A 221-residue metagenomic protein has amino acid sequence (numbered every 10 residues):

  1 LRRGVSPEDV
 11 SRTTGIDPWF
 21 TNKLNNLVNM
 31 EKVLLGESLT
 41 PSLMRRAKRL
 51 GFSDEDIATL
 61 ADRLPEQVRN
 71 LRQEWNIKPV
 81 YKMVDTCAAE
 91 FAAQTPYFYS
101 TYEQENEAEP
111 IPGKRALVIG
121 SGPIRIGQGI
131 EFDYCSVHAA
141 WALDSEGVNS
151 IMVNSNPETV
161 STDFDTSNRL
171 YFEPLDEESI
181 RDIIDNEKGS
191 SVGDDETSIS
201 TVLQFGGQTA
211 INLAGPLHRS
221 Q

Functional and structural regions predicted by a protein language model:
L1-Q221: ATP-dependent carboxylate/acyl-activation modules
